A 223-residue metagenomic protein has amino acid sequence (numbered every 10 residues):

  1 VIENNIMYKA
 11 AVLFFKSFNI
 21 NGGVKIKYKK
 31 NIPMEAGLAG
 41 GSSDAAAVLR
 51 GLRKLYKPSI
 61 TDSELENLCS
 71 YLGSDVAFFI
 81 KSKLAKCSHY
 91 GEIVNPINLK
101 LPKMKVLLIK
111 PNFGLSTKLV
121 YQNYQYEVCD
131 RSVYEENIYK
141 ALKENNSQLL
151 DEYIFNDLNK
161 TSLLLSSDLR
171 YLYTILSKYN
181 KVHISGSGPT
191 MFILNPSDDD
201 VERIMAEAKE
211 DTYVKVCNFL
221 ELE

Functional and structural regions predicted by a protein language model:
V1-N21, P33, N218-E223: N-terminal beta-alpha supersecondary unit
M7, A36-E64, F78: DPxDG-like acidic metal-binding loop motif
K16-K25, G51-Y71, D198-A208: Phosphate-handling active-site elements
V24-G37, Y179-V182: Short pre-catalytic strand/loop immediately N-terminal to key active-site residues, enriched for Gly-Thr
G40-G41, I184-P189: Glycine-rich beta-strand-to-loop/alpha-helix junction loops that act as flexible
K57-I97: Glycine/threonine-rich beta-strand-loop-alpha-helix active-site module that forms ligand/phosphate-binding
K81-K181, P196-E223: Conserved, helical-rich catalytic subdomain that frames metal- and/or nucleotide-binding sites in enzyme alpha/beta
F192-L194: Short hydrophobic/aromatic beta-strand micro-patches that form the beta-sheet surface supporting nucleotide- or nucleic
